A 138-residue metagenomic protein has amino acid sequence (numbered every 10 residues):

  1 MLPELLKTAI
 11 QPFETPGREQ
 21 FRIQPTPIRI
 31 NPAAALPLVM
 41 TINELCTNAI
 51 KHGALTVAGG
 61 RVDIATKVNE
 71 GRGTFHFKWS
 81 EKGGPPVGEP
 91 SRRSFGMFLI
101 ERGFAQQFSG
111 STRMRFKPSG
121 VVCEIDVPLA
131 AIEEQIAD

Functional and structural regions predicted by a protein language model:
M1-P12, A65-K67: Short beta-to-alpha transition helix within the HATPase_c
E14-G60, S91: Conserved short strand/loop->alpha-helix "switch" segment adjacent to the catalytic nucleotide/phosphoryl-transfer site
E19, G73-F77, V121: Short beta-strand element(s) in the Bergerat
R22, D63-A65, R113-R115, E124: Short beta-strand patches within cytosolic ATPase/nucleotide-binding catalytic cores
G59-R72, S80-E81: Short beta-strand/loop element within the Bergerat-fold HATPase_c
P85, K117-E124: Glycine-rich nucleotide-binding loop
V87-R113: ATP phosphate-binding glycine-rich loop and adjacent ATP-lid/helix-beta elements within ATP-binding kinase/ATPase
V127-D138: C-terminal end segment of the histidine kinase catalytic
